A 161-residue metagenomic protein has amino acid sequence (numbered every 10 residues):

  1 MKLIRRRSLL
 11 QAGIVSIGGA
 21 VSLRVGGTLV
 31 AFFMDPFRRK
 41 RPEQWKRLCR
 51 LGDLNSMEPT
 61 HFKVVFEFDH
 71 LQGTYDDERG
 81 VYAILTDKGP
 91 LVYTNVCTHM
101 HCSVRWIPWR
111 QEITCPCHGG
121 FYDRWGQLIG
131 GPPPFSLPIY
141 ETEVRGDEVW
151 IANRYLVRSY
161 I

Functional and structural regions predicted by a protein language model:
M1-I17: N-terminal secretory signal peptides and thylakoid transit peptides that target proteins across membranes
K2, P90, F135: Residues that recognize and position ribonucleotide moieties
Q11, G27-T98, C102-I107, P138-I161: N-terminal pre-ligand scaffold of iron-sulfur
I17, V21-R24: Residue-level signal for the membrane-embedded core of alpha-helical transmembrane segments, especially mid-helix
M34-P36, D123-G126: Short, solvent-exposed helix-to-loop capping segments enriched in aromatics
T94, T98-H101, I113-R124, G130 (+1 more regions): Soluble extracytoplasmic domains of inner/organellar membrane proteins
R105-P108, R124-G126: Short Cys/His-rich "knuckle" micro-motifs
